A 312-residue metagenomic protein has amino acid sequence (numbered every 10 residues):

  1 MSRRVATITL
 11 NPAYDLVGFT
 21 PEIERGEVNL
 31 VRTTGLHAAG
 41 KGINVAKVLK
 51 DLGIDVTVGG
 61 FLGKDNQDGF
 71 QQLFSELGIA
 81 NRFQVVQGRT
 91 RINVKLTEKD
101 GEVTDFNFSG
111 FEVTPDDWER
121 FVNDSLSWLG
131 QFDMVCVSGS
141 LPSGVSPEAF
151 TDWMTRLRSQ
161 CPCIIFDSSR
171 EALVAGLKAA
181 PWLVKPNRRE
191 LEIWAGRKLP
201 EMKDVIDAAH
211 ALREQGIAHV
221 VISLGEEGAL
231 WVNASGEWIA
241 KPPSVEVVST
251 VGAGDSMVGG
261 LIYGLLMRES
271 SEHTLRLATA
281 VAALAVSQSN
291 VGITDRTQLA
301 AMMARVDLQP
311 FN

Functional and structural regions predicted by a protein language model:
M1-G59, Q67-G69, N312: Glycine-rich phosphate/adenosyl-contacting loop at the front of the ribokinase-like
V5, I54-V56, N81, I164 (+2 more regions): Hydrophobic anchor at the start of a short beta-strand that flanks the dinucleotide cofactor-binding loop
E27, D51-D133, A301-N312: Conserved N-terminal subdomain of the carbohydrate kinase-like
L49, N187, G254: Short, conserved phosphate/pyrophosphate- and ester-handling motifs at nucleotide-, phospho-/glycolipid
K50, R158, L266: Gly/Ala-rich phosphate-binding loop of Rossmann-like dinucleotide-binding domains, activating on the conserved
D105-N107, F132-S140, D167, K185-E190: Short beta-strands and strand-loop turn motifs
P147-E237: Conserved phosphate/ATP/ADP-binding segment of small-molecule kinases
V174, M202-N312: Conserved phosphate-binding/catalytic region of the ribokinase-like
